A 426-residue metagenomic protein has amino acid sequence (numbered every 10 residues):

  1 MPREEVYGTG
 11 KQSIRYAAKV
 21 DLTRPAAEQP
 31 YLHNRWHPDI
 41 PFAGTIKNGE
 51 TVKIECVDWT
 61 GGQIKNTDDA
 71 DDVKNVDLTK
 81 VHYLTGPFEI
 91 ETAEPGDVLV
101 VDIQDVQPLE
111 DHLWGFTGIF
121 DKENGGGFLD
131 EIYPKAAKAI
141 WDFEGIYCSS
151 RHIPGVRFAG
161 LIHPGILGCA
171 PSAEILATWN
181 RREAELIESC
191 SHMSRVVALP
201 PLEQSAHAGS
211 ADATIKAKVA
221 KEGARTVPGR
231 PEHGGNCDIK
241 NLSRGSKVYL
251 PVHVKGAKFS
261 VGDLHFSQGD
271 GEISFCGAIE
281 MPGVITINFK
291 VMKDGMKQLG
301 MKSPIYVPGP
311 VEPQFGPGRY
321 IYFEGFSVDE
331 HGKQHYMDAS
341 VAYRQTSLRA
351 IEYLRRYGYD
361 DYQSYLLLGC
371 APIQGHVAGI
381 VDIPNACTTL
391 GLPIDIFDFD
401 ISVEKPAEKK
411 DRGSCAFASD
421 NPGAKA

Functional and structural regions predicted by a protein language model:
P2-V76: N-terminal, Lys/Arg-enriched amphipathic/low-complexity engagement segments that precede the first folded domain
A27-H37, D77-T85, R225-H233: Short, structured beta-strand/loop micro-motifs enriched in basic residues and often containing a Trp
I46, I90-A93, L242: Short, well-ordered loop/turn sites that connect or cap secondary structure elements
W59-A70, V106-G118, G256-F266, V377-I380: Short, Lys/Arg- and Gly-enriched loop/turn segments at beta-strand edges
D105-S243, Y249: Intrinsically disordered, low-complexity linker/loop segments enriched in Gly/Pro and charged/polar residues
V196-M337: Conserved mixed alpha/beta catalytic, RNA-binding, or beta-rich assembly cores of soluble enzyme, regulatory
I351-A426: TerminUS-proximal long segments
